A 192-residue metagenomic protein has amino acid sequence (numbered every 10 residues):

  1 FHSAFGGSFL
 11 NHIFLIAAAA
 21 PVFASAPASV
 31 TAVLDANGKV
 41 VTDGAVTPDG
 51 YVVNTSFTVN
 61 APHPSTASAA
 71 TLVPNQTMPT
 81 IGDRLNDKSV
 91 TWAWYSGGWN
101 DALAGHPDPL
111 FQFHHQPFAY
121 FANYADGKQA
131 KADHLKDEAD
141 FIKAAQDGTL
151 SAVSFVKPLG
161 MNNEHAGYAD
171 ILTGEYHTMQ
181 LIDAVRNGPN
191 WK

Functional and structural regions predicted by a protein language model:
F1-K192: N-terminal pro-sequences and low-complexity stem/linker regions of secreted or lumenal proteins
